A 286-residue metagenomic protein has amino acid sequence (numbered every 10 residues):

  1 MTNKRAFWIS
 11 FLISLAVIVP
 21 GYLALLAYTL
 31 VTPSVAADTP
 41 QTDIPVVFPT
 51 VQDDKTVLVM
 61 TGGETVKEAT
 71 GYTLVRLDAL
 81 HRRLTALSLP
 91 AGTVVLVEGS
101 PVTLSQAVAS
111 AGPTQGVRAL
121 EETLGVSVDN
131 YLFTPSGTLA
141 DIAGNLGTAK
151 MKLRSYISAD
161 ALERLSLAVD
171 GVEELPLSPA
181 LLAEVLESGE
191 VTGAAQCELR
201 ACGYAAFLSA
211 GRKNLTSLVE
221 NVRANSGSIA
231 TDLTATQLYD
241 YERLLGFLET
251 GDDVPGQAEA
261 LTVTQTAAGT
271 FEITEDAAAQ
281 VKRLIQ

Functional and structural regions predicted by a protein language model:
T2-R83: Entry/capping segment at the start of metal-dependent catalytic domains with acidic active-site entry clusters
P45, L58, T65-V66, T93-S100 (+1 more regions): C-terminal solvent-exposed extensions
Q52-D54, K67-Y72, H81-L89, Q115 (+4 more regions): Extracytoplasmic
G63, V102-S110, G125-N130, L186-A195 (+4 more regions): Second-shell loop/turn segments in exported
G71, P113-E121, S136-G144, A183 (+4 more regions): Extracytoplasmic/secreted envelope proteins and their assembly/folding machinery, especially bacterial periplasmic
R82-A111, S155, D160-L165: Flexible, solvent-exposed short loops/turns enriched in glycine
V108-V169: Amphipathic, coiled-coil-like alpha-helical scaffolding segments used for oligomerization/assembly
G144-N225: Flexible, polar/acidic helix-loop-strand segments at domain edges
